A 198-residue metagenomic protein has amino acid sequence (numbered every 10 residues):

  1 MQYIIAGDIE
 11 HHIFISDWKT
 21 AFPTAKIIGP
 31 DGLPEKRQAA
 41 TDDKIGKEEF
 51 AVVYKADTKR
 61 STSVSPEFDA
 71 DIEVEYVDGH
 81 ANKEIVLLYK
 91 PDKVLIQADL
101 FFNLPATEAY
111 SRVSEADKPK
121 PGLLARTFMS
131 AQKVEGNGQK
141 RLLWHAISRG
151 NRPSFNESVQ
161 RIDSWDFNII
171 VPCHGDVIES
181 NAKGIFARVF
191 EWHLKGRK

Functional and structural regions predicted by a protein language model:
M1, T24, P91, D166-N168: A general structural motif
M1-P66: Active-site HxH/HxHxD metal-binding segment of metal-dependent hydrolases
Q2-D8, I28-P30, I96-A98, R149-G150 (+1 more regions): Active-site neighborhood of phospho(di)ester-bond hydrolases with catalytic His/Asp-centered motifs
D8-H11, D78-A81, P153: Short beta->alpha connector loops
H11, F102, V177: Short active-site segment of divalent metal-dependent hydrolases/proteases that encodes the spacing between
S16-D17, A21, P105-T107, S111-K198: Cap/insert and terminal regions of metallo-dependent hydrolase folds
P34, A81, V177: Residue-level detector of flexible, active-site-proximal loop/helix-junction positions within diverse enzyme catalytic
D43-R126, E157-S158, S164: Catalytic core of the metallo-beta-lactamase
